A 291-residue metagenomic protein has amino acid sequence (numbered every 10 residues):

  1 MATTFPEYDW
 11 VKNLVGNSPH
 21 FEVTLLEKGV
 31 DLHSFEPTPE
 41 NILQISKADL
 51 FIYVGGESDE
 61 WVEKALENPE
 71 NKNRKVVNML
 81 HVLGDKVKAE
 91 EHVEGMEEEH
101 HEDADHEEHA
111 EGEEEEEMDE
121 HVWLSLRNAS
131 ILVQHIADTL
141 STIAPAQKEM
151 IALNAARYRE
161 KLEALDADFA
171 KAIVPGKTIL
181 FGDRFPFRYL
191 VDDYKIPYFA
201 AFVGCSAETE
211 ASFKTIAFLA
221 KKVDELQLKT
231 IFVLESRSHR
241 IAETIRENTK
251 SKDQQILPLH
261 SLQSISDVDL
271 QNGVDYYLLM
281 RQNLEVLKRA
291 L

Functional and structural regions predicted by a protein language model:
M1-L291: Extracytoplasmic metal-acquisition and chelation regions
